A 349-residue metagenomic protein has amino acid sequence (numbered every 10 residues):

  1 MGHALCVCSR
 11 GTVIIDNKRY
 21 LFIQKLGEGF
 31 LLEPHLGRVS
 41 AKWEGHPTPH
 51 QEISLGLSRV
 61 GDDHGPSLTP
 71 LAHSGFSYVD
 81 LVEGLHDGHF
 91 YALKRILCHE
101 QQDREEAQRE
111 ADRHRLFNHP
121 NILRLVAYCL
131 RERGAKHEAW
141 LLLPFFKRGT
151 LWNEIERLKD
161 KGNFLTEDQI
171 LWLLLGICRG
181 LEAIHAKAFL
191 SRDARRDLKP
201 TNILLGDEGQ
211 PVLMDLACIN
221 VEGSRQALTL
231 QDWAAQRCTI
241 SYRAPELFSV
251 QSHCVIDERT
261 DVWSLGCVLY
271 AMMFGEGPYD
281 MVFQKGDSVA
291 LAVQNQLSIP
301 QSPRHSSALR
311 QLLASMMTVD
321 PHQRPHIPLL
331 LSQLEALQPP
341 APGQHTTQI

Functional and structural regions predicted by a protein language model:
E33-R38, G45-P47, Y78-C98: Glycine-rich ATP phosphate-binding loop
N118-Y128: Conserved HxN/HPN-centered segment at the entrance to the catalytic loop of eukaryotic protein kinase-like domains
A135-T150: Conserved short submotifs of the Hanks-type protein kinase catalytic core that shape the nucleotide-binding pocket
K159-L173: Activation segment of protein kinase catalytic domains, centered on the conserved DFG
H185-G206: Catalytic-loop of the protein kinase fold
T201, G206-S241, V250: Activation segment/activation loop of eukaryotic-type protein kinase catalytic domains
V319-P325, L329-G343: Terminal C-lobe "cap" of eukaryotic-type protein kinase domains
